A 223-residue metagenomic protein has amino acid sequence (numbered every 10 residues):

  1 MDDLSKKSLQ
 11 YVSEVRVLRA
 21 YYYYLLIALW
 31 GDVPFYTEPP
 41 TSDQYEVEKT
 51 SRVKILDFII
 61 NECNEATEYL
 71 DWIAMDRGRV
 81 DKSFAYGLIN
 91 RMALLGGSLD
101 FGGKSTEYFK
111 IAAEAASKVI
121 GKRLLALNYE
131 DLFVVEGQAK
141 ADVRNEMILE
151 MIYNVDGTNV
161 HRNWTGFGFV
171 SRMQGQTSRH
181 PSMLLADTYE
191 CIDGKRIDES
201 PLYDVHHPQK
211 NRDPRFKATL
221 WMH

Functional and structural regions predicted by a protein language model:
M1-W30, Q44-D57, N61-R77, V205: Conserved, well-structured interaction surfaces
D3-L4, Y36-D43, D193, I197: Residue-level signal for well-ordered alpha-helical segments
L26-F35, L124: Proline-centered turn/helix-capping motifs that create local helix->coil transitions or kinks
W30, S42, N211, R215: Residue-level signal for pocket-adjacent positions within structured domains
D32-V53, L99-I111: Short coil/linker segments at helix-helix boundaries
L56, N64-E65, R79, S83-H223: An aromatic- and glycine-enriched ligand-binding surface/loop that stacks and positions planar moieties
